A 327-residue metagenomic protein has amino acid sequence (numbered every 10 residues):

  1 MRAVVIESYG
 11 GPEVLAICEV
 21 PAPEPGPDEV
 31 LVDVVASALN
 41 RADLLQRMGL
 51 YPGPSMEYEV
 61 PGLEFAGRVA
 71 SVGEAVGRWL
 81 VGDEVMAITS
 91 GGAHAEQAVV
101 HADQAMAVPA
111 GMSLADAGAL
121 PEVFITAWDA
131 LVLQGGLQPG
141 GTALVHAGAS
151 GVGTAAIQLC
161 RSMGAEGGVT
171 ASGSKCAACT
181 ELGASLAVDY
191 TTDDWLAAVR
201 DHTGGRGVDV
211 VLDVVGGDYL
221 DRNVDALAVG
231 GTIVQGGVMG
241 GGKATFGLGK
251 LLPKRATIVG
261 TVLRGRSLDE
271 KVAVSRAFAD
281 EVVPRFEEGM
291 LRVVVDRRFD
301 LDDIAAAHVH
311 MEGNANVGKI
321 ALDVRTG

Functional and structural regions predicted by a protein language model:
P21-A38, M48-G92: Glycine-rich beta-strand-centered segment in the early N-terminal region that forms part of a ligand/cofactor-binding
L80, A110-S113, G136-T142, G205-R206: Short helix-loop-beta connector
M86, L144, V211-L212: N-terminal Rossmann-like NAD(P) cofactor-binding module of classical short-chain dehydrogenase/reductase
T89-A102: A structural motif shared across PLP-dependent enzymes of the aminotransferase-like
G118-D193: Mid-domain Rossmann-like dinucleotide-binding core that forms the NAD(H)/NADP(H) cofactor-binding site
W195-G205: Short amphipathic alpha-helix with an adjacent loop that forms part of the alpha/beta core around
D218-M290, A321-G327: Glycine-rich phosphate-binding loop and adjacent beta-alpha segment of Rossmann(oid) nucleotide-cofactor-binding
